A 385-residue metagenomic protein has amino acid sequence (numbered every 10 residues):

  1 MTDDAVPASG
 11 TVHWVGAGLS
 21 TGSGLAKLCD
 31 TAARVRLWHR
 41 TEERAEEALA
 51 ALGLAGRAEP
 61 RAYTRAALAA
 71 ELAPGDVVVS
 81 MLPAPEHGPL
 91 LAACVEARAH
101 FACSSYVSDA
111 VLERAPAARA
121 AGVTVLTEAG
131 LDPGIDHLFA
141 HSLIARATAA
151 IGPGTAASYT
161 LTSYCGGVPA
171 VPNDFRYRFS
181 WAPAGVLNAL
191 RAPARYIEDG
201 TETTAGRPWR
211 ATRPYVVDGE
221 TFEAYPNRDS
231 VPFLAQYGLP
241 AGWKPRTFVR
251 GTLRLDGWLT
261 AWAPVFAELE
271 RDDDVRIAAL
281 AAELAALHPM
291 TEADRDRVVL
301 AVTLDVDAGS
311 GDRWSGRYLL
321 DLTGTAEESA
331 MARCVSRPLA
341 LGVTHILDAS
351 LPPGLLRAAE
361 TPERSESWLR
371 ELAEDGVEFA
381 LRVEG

Functional and structural regions predicted by a protein language model:
D3-D4, S9, R146-G385: C-terminal catalytic/substrate-binding lobe primarily of soluble NAD(P)-dependent oxidoreductases
V12-A17: Conserved N-terminal Rossmann-fold NAD(P)-binding element of oxidoreductases
L19-S23: Hydrophobic/small residue at the entry helix of a nucleotide-binding pocket
A32-L49: NAD(P)-binding Rossmann-fold cofactor-contacting core
G53-A66: Rossmann-fold cofactor-recognition segment
A67, V77-A93, S108-D109: Beta-loop-alpha module in the N-terminal Rossmann-like domain of NAD(P)-dependent dehydrogenases, especially those
A93-V111: ADP-ribose/adenylate-binding Rossmann-like module
S105-T127: Rossmann-fold NAD(P)-binding glycine/threonine-rich loop
